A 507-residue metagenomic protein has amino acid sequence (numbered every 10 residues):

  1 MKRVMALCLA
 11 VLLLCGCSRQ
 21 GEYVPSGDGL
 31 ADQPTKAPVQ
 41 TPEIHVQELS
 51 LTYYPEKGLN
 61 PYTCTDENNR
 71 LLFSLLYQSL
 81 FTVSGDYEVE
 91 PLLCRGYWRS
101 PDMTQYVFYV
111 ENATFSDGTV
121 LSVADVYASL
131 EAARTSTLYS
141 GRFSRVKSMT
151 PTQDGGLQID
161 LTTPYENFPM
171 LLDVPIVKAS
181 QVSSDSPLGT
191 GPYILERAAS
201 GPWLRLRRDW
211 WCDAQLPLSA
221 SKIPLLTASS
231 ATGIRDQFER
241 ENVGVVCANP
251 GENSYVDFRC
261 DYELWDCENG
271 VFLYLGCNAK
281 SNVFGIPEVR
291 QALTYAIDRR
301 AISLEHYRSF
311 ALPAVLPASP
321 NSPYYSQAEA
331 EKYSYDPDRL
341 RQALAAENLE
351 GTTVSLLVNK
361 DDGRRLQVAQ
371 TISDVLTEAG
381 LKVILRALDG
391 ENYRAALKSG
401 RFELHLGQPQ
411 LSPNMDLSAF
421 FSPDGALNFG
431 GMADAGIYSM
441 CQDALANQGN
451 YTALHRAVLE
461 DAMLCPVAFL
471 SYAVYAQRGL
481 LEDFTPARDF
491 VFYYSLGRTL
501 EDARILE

Functional and structural regions predicted by a protein language model:
L51-P101, E131, L188: N-terminal lobe/hinge region of extracytoplasmic solute-binding protein
R95-Y139, Q158, V283: Aromatic- and charge-enriched surface segment that lines or borders ligand/interaction sites
Y165-K222, S230-T232, D338: Gly/Pro-rich hinge or "lid" segments in bacterial periplasmic/extracellular proteins
W210-V256: Ligand-site clamp/hinge motif
K280, F284-S322, H455-M463: Periplasmic-binding protein-like
R308-A346, G363-R365: Structural transition elements
L385, G390-Y393, S418-L480, I505-E507: Extracytoplasmic/peripheral linker and loop segments enriched in polar/acidic and small residues with frequent Thr/Pro
Q477-E507: Long beta-strand-rich cores associated with HINT superfamily self-processing modules
